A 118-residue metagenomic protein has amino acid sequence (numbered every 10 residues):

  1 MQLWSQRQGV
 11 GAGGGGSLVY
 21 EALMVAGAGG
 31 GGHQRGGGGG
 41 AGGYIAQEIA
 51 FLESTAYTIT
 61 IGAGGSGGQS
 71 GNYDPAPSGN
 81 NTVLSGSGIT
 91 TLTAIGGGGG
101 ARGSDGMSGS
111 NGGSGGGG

Functional and structural regions predicted by a protein language model:
M1-G118: Glycine-biased low-complexity/repetitive sequence motifs
